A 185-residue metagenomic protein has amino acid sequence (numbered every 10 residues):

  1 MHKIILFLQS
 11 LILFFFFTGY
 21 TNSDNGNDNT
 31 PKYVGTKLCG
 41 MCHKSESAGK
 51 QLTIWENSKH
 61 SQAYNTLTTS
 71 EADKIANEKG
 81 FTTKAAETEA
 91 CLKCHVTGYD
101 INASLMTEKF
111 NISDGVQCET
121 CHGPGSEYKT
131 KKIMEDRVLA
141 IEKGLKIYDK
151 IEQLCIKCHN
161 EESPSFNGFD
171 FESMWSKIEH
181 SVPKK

Functional and structural regions predicted by a protein language model:
M1-I4: Positively charged n-region of N-terminal signal peptides that target proteins for export
Q9-F16: Bacterial N-terminal signal peptides
G19-D114, E119, G125-K150, F169-K185: Sequence context of c-type cytochrome heme-c attachment sites
T120, E162-S163: Functional cores that coordinate and move charged inorganic groups
